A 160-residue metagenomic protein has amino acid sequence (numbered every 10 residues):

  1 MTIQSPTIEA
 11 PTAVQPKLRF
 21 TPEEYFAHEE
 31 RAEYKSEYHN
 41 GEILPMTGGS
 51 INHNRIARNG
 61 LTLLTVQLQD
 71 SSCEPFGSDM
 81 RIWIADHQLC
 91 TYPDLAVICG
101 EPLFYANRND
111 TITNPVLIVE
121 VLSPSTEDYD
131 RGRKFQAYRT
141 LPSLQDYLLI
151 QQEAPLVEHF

Functional and structural regions predicted by a protein language model:
M1-F160: Gly/Pro/Ser/Thr-rich low-complexity, intrinsically disordered segments predominantly at protein N-termini
